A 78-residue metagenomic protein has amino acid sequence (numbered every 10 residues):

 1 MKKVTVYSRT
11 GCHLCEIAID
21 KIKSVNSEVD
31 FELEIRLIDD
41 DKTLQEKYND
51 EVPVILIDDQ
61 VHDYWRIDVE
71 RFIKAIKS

Functional and structural regions predicted by a protein language model:
M1-K23: Local sequence-structure signature of Cys/Sec-based thiol-disulfide redox active-site neighborhoods
N26-D30: Short helix-capping segments at alpha-helix termini
F31-K42: Thiol-based oxidoreductase modules, predominantly thioredoxin-like and allied folds used for disulfide exchange
Q45: Short conserved loop adjoining the S-adenosyl-L-methionine
Y48: Surface-exposed interaction regions that form or flank ligand-binding interfaces
P53-Q60: A short, hydrophobic beta-strand/beta-hairpin element that forms part of a small beta-sheet core
Q60-S78: Non-catalytic, surface beta->alpha helical segment in thiol-disulfide oxidoreductase systems
